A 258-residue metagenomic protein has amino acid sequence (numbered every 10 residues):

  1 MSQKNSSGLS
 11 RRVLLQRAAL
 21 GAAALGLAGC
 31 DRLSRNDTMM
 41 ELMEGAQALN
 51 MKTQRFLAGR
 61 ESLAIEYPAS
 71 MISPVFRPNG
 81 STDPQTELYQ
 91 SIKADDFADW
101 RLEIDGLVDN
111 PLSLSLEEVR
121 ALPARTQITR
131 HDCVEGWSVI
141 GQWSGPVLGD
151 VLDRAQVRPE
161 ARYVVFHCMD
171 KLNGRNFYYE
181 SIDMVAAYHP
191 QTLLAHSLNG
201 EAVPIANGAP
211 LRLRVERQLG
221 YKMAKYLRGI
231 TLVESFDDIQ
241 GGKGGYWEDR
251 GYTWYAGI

Functional and structural regions predicted by a protein language model:
M1-V13, L20-L25: N-terminal secretory signal peptides
L15-Q16, G21, F56, A64: General helical structural elements
L25-G26, P159: Secondary-structure transition/capping residues
L33-I258: Structured, non-membrane catalytic/scaffold regions adjacent to prosthetic-group chemistry
